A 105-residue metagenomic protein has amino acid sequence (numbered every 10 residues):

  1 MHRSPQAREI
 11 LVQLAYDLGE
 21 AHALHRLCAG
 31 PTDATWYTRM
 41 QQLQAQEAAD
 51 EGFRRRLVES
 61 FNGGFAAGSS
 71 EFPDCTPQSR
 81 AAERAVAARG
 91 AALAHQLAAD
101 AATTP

Functional and structural regions predicted by a protein language model:
M1-P31: Immediate post-signal-peptide N-terminus of mature secreted/exported proteins
T32-P105: Compact alpha-helical subdomains of small soluble proteins
